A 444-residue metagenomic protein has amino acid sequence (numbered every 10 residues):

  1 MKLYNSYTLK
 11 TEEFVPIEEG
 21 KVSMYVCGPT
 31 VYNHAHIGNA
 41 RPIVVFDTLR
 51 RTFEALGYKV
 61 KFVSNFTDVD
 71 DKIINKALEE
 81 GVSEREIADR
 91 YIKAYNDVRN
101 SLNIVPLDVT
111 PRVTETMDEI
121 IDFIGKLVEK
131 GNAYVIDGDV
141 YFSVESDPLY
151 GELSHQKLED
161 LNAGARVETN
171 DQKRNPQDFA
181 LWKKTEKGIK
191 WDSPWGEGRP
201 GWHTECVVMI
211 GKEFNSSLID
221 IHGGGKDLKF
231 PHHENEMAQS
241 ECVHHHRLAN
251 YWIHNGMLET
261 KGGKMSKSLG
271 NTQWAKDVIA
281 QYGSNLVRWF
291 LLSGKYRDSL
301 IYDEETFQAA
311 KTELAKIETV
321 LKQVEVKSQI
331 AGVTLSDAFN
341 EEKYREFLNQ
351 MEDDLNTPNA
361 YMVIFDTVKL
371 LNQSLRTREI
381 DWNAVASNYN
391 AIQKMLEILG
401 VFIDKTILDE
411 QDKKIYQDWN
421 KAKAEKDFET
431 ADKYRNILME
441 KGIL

Functional and structural regions predicted by a protein language model:
M1-T30, D47, D118-V324: Alpha-helical recognition segments enriched in aromatics with Gly/Pro capping that present substrate-recognition
T8-E13, I17-V105: N-terminal, positively charged nucleic-acid-binding surface of large information/translation enzymes
E54, N100, V128-E129, I253 (+2 more regions): Alpha-helix C-terminal capping/helix-coil junction sites
Y58, N132, I443: Short phosphate-binding/catalytic loops that engage adenosine nucleotides
V63, D108-P111, H222-G224, W382: Short catalytic-loop micro-motif centered on adjacent basic/acidic residues
L78-S83, D108-T114, G225: The substrate-binding groove and active-site-proximal loops of carbohydrate-active enzymes, especially glycoside
D97-A133: N-terminal, positively charged, Ser/Thr/Ala/Gly-biased leader segments that form transit/presequence-like amphipathic
K264, Q273-L444: Structural preference for alpha-helix termini/caps and helix-kink/transition segments
